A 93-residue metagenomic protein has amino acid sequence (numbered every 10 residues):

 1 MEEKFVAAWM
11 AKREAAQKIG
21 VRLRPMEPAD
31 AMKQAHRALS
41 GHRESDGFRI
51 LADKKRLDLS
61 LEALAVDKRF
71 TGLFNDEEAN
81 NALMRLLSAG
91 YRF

Functional and structural regions predicted by a protein language model:
M1-I19, L83, L87-A89: Charged, compositionally biased N-terminal leader segments and the immediate start of the first structured element
E3, K33, D46, E77-N80: Generic alpha-helical secondary structure signal
E3-A7, M26, L73-E77: Alpha-helix boundary/N-cap detector
A8-W9, K33, A65, N81: General helical secondary-structure elements
M10, K18-K54: Amphipathic alpha-helical packing elements
A15, S40, N75: Charged, low-complexity surface patches
K54-F93: Amphipathic alpha-helical binding modules
